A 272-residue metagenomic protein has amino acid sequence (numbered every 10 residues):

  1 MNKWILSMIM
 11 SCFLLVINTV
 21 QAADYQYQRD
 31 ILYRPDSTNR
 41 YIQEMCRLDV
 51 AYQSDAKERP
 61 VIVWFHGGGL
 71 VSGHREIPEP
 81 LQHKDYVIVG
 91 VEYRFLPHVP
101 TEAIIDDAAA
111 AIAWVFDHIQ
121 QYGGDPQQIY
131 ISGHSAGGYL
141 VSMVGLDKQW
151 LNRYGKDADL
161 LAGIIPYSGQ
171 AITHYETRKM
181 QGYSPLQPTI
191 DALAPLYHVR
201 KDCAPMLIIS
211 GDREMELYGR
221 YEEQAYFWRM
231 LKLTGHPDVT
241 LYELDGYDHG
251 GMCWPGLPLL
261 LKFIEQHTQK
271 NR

Functional and structural regions predicted by a protein language model:
A22-A56: N-terminal cap/lid segment of alpha/beta-hydrolase-fold proteins
I31, F116-K179, D191: Primarily recognizes the serine-hydrolase "nucleophile elbow" in alpha/beta-hydrolase and SGNH/GDSL folds
E58-G67: Short beta-strand element of the alpha/beta-hydrolase
H74-V91: Short amphipathic alpha-helix adjacent to the substrate-entry channel of hydrolases
V99-Q120: Alpha/beta-hydrolase active-site loop
G155-T177, L186-R229, L233: The feature captures the conserved acid-bearing segment of alpha/beta-hydrolase catalytic domains
I209, A225, K232-R272: C-terminal catalytic histidine-bearing segment of alpha/beta-hydrolase fold enzymes
